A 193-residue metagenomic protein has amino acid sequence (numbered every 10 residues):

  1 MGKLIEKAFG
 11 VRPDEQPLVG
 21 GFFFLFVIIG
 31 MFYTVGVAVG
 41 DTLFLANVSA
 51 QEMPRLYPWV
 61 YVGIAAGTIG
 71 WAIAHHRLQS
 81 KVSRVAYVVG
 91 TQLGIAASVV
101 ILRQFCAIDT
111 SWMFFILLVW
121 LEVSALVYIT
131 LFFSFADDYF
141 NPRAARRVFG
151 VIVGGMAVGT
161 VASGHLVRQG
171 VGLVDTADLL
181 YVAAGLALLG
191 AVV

Functional and structural regions predicted by a protein language model:
M1-D14: Short, Lys/Arg-rich, polar N-terminal cytosolic tail immediately upstream of the first transmembrane signal-anchor
V11-L43, L118-V123: Pair of pore-lining "gating" transmembrane helices in MFS-fold secondary transporters
V39-G40, A125-F140: Intracellular juxtamembrane helix-capping segments at the cytosolic ends of symmetry-related transmembrane helices
M53, N141-R146: Cytoplasm-facing, short amphipathic helices at loop-to-helix transitions on the intracellular side of 12-TM secondary
Y57-I69, R146-V167, V171: Glycine-rich segments within core transmembrane alpha-helices of 12-TM secondary carriers
R77-L93, L173-V182: Cytoplasmic membrane-interface "Motif A"-like loop-to-helix N-cap segments of 12-TM Major Facilitator Superfamily
Q92-T110: C-terminal ends and interior cores of transmembrane alpha-helices in multi-pass membrane transporters/permeases
A162-V193: Helix-loop-helix hairpin linking two adjacent transmembrane segments in secondary transporters
